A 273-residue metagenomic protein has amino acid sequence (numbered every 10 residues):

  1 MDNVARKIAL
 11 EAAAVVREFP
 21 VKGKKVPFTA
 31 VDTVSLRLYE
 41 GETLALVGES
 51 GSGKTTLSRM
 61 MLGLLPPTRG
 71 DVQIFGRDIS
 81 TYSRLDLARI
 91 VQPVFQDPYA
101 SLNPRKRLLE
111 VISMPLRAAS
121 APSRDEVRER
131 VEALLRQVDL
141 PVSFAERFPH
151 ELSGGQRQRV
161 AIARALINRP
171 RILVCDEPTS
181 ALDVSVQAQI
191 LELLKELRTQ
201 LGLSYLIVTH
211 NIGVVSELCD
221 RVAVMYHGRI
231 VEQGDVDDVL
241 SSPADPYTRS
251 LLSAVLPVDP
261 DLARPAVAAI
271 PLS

Functional and structural regions predicted by a protein language model:
N3-I8, K22, D235-S273: Short catalytic/signature loops enriched in Gly
L62: Helix-to-loop junction immediately C-terminal to a conserved catalytic motif
G70-D78, L87: Conserved ABC transporter NBD signature motif
E126-S143, L252-S253: Conserved ABC ATPase "signature" region
F148-L152, Q156: Conserved ABC ATPase signature
I167-R171: A short, proline-enriched helix->beta-strand linker immediately N-terminal to the Walker B motif in ABC-type P-loop
